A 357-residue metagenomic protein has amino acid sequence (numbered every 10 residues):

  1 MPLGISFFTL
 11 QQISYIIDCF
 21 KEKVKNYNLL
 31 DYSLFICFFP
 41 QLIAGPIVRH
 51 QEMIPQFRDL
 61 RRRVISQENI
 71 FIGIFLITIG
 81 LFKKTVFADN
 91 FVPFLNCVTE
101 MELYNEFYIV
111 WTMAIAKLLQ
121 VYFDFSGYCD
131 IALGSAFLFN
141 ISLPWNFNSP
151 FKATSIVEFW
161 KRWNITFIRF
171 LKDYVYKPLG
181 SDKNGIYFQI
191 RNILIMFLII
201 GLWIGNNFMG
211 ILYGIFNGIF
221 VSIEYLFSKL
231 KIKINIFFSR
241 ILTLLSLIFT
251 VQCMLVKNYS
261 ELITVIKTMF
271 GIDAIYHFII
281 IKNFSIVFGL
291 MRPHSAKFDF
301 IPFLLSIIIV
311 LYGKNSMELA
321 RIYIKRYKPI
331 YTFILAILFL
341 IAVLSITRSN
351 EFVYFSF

Functional and structural regions predicted by a protein language model:
M1-L311, N315-S356: Membrane-embedded transmembrane alpha-helical bundles that form the catalytic cores of multi-pass lipid-modifying
